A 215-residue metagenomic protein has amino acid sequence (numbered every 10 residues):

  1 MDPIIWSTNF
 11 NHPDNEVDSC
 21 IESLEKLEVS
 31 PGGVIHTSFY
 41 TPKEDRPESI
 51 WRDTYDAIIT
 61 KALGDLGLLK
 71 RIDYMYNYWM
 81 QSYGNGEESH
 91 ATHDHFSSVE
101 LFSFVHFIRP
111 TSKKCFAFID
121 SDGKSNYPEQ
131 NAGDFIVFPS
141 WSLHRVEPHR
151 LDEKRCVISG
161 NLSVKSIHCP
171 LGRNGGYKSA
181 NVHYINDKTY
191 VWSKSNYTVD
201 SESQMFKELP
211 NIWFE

Functional and structural regions predicted by a protein language model:
M1-D2, F206-E215: Intrinsically disordered terminal extensions flanking catalytic oxygenase cores
M1-I72, S89, G176-Y177, N181-H183: Non-heme Fe(II)/2-oxoglutarate
N9, D14-E22, Y190-Q204: Surface-exposed short loop/turn segments
G33, G123, D187-K188, Q204: Intrinsic-disorder/low-complexity loop/linker signature
L68-P148, E153-V157, N161, K165-G175: Catalytic core of non-heme Fe(II) oxygenases with the double-stranded beta-helix
G160-D200, W213-E215: Double-stranded beta-helix
